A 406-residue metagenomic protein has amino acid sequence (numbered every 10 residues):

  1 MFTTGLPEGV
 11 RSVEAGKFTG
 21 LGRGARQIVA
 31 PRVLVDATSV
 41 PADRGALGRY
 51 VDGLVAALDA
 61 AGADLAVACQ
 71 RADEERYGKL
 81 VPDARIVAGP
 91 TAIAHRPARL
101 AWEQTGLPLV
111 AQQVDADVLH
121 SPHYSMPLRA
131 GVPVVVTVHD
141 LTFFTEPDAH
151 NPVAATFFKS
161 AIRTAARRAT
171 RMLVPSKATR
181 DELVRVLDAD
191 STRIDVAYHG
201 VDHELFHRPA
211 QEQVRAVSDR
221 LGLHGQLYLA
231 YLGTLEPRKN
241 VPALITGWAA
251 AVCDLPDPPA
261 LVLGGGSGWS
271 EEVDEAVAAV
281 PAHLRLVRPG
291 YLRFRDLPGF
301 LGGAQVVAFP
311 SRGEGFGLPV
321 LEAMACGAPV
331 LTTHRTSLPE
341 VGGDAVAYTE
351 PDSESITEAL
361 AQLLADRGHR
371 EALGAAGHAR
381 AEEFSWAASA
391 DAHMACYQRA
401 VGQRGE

Functional and structural regions predicted by a protein language model:
M1-E406: Carbohydrate transferase catalytic cores enriched for Leloir-type hexosyltransferases
